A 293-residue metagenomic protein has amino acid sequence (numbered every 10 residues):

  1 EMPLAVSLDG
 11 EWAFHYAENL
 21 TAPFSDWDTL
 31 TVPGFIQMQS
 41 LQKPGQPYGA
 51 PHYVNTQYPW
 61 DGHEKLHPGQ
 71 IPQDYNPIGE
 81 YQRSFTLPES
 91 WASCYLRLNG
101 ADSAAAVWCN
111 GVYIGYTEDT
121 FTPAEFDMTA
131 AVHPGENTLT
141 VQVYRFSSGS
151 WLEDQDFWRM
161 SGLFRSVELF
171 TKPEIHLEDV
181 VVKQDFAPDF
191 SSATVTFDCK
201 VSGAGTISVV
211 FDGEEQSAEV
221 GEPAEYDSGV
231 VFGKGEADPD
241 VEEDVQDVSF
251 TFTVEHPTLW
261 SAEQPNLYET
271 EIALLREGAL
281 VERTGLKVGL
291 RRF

Functional and structural regions predicted by a protein language model:
E1-W60, T138-Q142, F146: Accessory carbohydrate-binding/adhesion or oligomerization-edge regions at the termini of glycan-active proteins
H15-A17, K43, P51, I71-E178 (+2 more regions): Accessory beta-strand-rich segments of carbohydrate-active enzymes
Y81-R83, T122-F126, A224-Y226, Q246-F252: Short strand-edge motifs at loop-to-beta-strand transitions and within beta-strands of extracellular beta-rich domains
A92, V132-E136, V254-L267: Short glycine/proline/serine/threonine-rich loop/turn segments at secondary-structure transition edges
V107-C109, S192-G235, V248: Beta-strand-rich binding/interaction modules
T138-V141, N266-R276: Short, aromatic- and glycine-rich surface loops/edge beta-strands on solvent-exposed regions
E174-G203: Surface beta-strand/loop "capping" patches
E271-F293: N-terminal carbohydrate-binding accessory modules
